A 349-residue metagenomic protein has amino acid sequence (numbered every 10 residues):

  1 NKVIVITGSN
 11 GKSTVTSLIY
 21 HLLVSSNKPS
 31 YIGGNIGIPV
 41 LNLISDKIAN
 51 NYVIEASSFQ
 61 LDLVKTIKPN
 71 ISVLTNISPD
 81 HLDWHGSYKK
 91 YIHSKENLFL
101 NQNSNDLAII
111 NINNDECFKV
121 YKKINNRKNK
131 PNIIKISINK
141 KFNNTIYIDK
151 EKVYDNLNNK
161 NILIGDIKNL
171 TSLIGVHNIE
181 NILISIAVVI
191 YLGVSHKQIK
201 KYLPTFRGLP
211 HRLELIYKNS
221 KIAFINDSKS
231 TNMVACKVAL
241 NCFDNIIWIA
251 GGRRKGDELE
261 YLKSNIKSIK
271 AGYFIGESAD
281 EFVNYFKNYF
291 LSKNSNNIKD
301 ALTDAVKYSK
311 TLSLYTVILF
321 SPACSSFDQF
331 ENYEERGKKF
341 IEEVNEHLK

Functional and structural regions predicted by a protein language model:
N1-I112, E116-P131, Y147, F243 (+5 more regions): Phosphate-binding loop of NTP-binding sites
I19, Y147-G165, L215: Acidic-glycine-rich active-site phosphate/pyrophosphate-binding loop
A108-I112, I249-A250, I269-E277: Short internal beta-strands
N114-V120, K141-N143, G256-E258, A279-N284: Short, charged/polar "capping" segments at the starts of alpha-helices and the immediately preceding loops
K128-I148, K200-P204, E214, K293-K299: Beta-strand->loop->alpha-helix junctions that form or flank phosphate-binding loops in nucleotide-handling enzymes
G165-I269, N284: Nucleotide phosphate-binding/pyrophosphate-handling subdomain across enzymes that bind or process nucleotide phosphates
L259-Y315: C-terminal helical cap/extension that packs against the catalytic core of soluble nucleotide-cofactor enzymes
